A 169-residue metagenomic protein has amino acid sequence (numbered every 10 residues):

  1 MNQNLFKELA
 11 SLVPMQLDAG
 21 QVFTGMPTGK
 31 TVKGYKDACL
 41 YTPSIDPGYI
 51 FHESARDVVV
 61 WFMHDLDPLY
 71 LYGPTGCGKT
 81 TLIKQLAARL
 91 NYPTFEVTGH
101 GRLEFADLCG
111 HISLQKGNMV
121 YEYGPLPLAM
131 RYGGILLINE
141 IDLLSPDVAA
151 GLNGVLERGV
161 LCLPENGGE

Functional and structural regions predicted by a protein language model:
N2-E169: AAA+ P-loop NTPase catalytic core and its hallmark functional loops
